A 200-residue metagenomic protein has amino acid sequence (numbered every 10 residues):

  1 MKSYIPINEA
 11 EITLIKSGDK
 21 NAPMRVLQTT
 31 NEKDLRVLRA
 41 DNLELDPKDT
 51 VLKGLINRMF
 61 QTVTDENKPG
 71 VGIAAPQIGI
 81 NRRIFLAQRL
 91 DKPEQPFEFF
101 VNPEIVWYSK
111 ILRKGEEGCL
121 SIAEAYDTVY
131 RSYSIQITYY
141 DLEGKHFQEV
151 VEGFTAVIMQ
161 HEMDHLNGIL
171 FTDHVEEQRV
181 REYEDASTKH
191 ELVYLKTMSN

Functional and structural regions predicted by a protein language model:
M1-N200: Positively charged
